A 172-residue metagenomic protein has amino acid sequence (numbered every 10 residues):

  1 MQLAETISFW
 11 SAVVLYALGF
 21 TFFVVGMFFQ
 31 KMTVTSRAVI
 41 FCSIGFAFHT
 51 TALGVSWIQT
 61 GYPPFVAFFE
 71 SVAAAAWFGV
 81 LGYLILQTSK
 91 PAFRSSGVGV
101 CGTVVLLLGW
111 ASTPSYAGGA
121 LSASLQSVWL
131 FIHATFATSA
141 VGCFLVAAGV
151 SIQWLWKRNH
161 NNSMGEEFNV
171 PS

Functional and structural regions predicted by a protein language model:
M1-S172: Polytopic transmembrane helical bundles with strong interfacial aromatic enrichment
